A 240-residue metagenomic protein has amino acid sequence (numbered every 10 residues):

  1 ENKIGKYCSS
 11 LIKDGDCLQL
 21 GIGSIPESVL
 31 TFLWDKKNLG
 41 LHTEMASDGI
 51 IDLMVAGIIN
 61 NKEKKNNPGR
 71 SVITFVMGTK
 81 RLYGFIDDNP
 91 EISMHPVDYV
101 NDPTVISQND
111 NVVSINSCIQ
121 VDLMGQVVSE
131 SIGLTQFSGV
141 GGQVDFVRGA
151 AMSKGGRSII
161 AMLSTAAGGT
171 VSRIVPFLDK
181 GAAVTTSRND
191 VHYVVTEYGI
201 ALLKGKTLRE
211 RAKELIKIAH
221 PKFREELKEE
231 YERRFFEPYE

Functional and structural regions predicted by a protein language model:
E1-E240: Conserved phosphate- and dinucleotide-binding cores of soluble alpha/beta proteins, encompassing both enzyme active
